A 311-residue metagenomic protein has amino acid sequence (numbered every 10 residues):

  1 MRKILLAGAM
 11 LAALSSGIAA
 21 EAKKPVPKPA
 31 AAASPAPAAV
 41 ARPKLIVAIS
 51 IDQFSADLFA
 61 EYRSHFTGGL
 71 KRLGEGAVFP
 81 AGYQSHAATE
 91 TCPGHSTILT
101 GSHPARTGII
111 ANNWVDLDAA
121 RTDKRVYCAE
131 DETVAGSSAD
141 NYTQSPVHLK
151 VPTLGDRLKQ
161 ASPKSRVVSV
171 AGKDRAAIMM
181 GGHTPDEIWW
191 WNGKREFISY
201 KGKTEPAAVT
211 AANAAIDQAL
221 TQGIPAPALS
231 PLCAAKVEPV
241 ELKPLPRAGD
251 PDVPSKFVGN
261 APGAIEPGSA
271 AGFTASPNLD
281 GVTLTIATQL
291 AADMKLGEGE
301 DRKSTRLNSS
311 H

Functional and structural regions predicted by a protein language model:
R2-I18: Gram-negative bacterial Sec-dependent N-terminal signal peptides
G17-P29: Signal peptide processing junction and immediate N-terminal pro/mature segment of secreted/exported proteins
P27-V78: Active-site-proximal N-terminal segment of extracellular/periplasmic enzymes that hydrolyze or transfer
A39-A48, F59-F66, Q84-C92, Q144-V151 (+2 more regions): Solvent-exposed, acidic/flexible segments
P43-K44, I51, S55, T67-K71 (+5 more regions): Extracytoplasmic/secreted envelope proteins and their assembly/folding machinery, especially bacterial periplasmic
A60-T107, K164-V170: Short, structured active-site-proximal loop/turn typified by the sulfatase FGly-forming signature C/S-X-P-X-R
H103, I109-E300: His/Asp/Glu-rich, glycine-adjacent segments that coordinate divalent cations and/or stabilize oxyanion chemistry on
T305-N308: Conserved small/polar residues in nucleotide/adenosyl-binding loops
